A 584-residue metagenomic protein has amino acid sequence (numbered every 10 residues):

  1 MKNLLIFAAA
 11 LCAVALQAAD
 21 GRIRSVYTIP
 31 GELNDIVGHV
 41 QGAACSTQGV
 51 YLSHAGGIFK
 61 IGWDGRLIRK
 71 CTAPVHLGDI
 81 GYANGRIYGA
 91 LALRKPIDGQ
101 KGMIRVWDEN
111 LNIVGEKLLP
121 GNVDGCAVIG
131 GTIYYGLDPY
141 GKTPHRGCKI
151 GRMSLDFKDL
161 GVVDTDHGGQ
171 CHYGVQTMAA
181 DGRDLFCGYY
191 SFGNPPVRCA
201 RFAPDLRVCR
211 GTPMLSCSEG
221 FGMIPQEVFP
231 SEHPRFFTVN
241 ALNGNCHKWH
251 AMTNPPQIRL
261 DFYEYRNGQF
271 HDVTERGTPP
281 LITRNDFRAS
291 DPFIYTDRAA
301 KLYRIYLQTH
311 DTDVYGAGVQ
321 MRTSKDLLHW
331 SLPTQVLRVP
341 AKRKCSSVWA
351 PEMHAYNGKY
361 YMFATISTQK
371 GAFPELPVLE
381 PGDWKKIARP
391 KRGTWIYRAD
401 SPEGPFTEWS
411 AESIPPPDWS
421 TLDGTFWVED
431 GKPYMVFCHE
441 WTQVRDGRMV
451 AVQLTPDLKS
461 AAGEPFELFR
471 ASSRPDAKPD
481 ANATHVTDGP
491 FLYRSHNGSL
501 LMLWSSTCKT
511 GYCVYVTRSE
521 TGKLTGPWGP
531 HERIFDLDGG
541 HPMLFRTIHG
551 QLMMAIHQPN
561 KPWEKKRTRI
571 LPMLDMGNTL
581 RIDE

Functional and structural regions predicted by a protein language model:
M1-L4: Positively charged n-region of N-terminal signal peptides that target proteins for export
A8-Q17: Hydrophobic h-region of N-terminal signal peptides that target proteins for export in Gram-negative bacteria
A19-I36, V273-D286: A short helix->beta-strand "capping" segment at the edge of beta-propeller domains
D20-I29, I58-T72, M103-G115, K149-D166 (+2 more regions): Surface-exposed loop/turn elements that mediate protein-protein interactions on large endomembrane-trafficking
G38-H39, A44, Y51-G57, Y88-A90 (+1 more regions): Catalytic phosphate/metal-binding cores of nucleic-acid and nucleotide-processing enzymes, i.e., regions that mediate
Q48-S53, R86-I97, T132-K142, R183-S191 (+2 more regions): Short beta-strand elements that form the blades of beta-propeller/WD-repeat-like and other beta-sheet-rich scaffold
V75, Q170-V175, G182-D184, P195-P196 (+2 more regions): Carbohydrate-active catalytic/glycan-binding domains of CAZyme proteins, especially the secreted or lumenal ectodomains
V123-D181, P433-T455: Hydrophobic, aromatic-enriched interface-forming segments
